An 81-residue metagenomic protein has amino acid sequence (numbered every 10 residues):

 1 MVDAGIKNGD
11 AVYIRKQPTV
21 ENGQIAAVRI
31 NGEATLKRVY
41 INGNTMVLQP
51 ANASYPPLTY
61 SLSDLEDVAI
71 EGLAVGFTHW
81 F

Functional and structural regions predicted by a protein language model:
M1-F81: Acidic/glycine-rich C-terminal interaction modules and beta/coil loop segments that lie outside canonical DNA-binding
